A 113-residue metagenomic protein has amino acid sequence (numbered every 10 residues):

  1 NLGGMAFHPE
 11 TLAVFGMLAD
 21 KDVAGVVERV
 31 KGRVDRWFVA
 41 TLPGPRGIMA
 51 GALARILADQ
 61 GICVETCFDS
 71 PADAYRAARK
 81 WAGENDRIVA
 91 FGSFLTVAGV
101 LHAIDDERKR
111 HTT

Functional and structural regions predicted by a protein language model:
N1-R36: Nucleotide phosphate-binding/pyrophosphate-handling subdomain across enzymes that bind or process nucleotide phosphates
L2, A6, L57, A82 (+1 more regions): Active-site catalytic pocket residues across diverse enzymes, especially alpha/beta-hydrolases
E10-L12, R87-A90: Residue-level preference for the first positions of well-ordered beta-strands
A24-R87: C-terminal helical cap/extension that packs against the catalytic core of soluble nucleotide-cofactor enzymes
S93: Active-site-proximal loop/hinge segments that shape catalytic or ion-binding/gating pockets
T96-A98: Short, active-site-adjacent cap segments at secondary-structure transitions
H111-T113: S-adenosylmethionine-dependent methyltransferases
